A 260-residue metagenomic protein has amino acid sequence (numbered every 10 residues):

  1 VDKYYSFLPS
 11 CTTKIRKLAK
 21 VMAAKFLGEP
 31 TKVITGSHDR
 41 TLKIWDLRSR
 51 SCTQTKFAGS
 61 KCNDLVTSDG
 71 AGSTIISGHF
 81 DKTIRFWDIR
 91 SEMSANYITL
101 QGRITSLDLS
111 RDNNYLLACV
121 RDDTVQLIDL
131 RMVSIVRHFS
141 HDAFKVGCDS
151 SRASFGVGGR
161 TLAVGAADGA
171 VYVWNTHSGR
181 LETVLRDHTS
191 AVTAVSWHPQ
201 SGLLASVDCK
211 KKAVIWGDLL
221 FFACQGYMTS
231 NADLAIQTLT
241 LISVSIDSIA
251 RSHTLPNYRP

Functional and structural regions predicted by a protein language model:
V1, G36-D39, G78-D81, C119-D122 (+3 more regions): Conserved strand-to-loop turn within each blade of WD40 beta-propeller repeats
V1-V21, L27-K32, T41-D64, S68-T74 (+8 more regions): Per-blade loop-tip surfaces of WD-repeat and WD-like beta-propellers in eukaryotic adaptors/scaffolds
K25-T31, V66-G72, D108-N114, C119 (+3 more regions): Loop/turn segments within WD40 beta-propeller blades
I104, C148-S150, V192: Short coil-to-beta transitions that initiate beta-strands within beta-rich domains
F144-V173: Loop/turn-rich, solvent-exposed surfaces of beta-rich toroidal or solenoidal domains
A163-L203: Ankyrin-repeat and related helical/solenoid repeat scaffolds used for protein-protein interactions
S196-P199, D208, N231-L234: Short, charged alpha-helical segments
